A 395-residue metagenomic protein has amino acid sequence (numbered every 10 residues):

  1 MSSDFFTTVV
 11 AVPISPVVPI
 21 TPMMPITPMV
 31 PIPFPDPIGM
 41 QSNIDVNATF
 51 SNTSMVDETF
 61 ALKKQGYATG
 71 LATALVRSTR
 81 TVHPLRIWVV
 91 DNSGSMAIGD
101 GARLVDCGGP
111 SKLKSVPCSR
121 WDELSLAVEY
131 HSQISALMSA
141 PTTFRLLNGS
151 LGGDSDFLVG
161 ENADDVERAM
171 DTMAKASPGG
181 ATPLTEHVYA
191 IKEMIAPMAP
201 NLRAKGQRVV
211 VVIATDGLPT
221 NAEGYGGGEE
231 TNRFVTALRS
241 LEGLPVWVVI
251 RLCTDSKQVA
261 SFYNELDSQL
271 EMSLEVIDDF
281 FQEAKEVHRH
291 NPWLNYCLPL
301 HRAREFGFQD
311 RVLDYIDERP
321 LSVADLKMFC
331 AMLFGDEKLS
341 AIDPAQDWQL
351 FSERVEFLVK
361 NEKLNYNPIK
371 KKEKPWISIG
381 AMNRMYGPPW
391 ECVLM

Functional and structural regions predicted by a protein language model:
P13-P31: Intrinsically disordered, low-complexity proline-rich tandem-repeat tracts
P35-K114: Acidic, polar low-complexity linker/tail segments
L75-R80, Q133-M138, E193-K205, S240: Surface-exposed acidic, glycine-flexible loop patches that form ligand/cofactor-binding and adhesion interfaces
R80-E161, V210-A214, I250: Von Willebrand factor
D100, G217-D278: VWA/integrin I-like adhesion module and closely mimicked acidic/polar interface patches used
D154-R208, P219, T254, Q258-S261: Von Willebrand factor
Q269-L326: C-terminal helix of von Willebrand factor
E305-V393: C-terminal accessory extensions appended to soluble enzyme cores
